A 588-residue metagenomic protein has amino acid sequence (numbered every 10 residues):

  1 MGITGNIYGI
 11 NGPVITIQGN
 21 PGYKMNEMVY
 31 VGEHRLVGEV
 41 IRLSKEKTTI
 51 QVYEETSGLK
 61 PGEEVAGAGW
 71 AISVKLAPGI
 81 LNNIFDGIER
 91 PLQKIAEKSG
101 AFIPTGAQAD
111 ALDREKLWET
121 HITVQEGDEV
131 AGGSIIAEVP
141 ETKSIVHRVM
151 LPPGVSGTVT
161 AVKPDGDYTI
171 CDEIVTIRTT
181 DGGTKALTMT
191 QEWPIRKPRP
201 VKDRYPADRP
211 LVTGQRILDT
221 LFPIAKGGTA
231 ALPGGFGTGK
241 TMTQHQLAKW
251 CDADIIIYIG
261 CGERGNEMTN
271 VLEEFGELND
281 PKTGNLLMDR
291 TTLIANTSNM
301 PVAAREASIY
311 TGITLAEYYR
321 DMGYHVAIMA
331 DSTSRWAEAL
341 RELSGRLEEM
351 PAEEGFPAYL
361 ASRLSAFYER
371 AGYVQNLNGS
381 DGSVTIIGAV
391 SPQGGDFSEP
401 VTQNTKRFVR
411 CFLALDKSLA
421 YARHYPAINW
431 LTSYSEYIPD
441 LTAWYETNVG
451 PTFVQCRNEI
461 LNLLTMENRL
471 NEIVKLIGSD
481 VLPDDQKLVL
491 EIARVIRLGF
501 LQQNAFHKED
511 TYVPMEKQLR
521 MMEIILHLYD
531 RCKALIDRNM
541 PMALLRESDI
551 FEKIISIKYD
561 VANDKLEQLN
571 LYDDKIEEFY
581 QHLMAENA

Functional and structural regions predicted by a protein language model:
M1-A96, G100-P104: N-terminal accessory targeting/assembly segments
Y8-I15, L43-Q51, A109-H121, P152-V159 (+1 more regions): Short, structured beta-strand/loop micro-motifs enriched in basic residues and often containing a Trp
N20, H34, W70-A71, E89 (+5 more regions): Short, surface-exposed secondary-structure boundary micro-motifs
R42-T48, P78-E89, I145-D165, T184-R199: Short, compositionally biased
V52, S57, E119-E129, V159-D167: Short histidine-centered loop motifs in beta-beta connectors
E97-P152, T169-T229, T243-Q246, P281-M300 (+1 more regions): P-loop NTPase nucleotide-binding/switch module
T220-L221, G227-K553: P-loop NTPase catalytic core
N539-A588: C-terminal amphipathic alpha-helical interaction region
